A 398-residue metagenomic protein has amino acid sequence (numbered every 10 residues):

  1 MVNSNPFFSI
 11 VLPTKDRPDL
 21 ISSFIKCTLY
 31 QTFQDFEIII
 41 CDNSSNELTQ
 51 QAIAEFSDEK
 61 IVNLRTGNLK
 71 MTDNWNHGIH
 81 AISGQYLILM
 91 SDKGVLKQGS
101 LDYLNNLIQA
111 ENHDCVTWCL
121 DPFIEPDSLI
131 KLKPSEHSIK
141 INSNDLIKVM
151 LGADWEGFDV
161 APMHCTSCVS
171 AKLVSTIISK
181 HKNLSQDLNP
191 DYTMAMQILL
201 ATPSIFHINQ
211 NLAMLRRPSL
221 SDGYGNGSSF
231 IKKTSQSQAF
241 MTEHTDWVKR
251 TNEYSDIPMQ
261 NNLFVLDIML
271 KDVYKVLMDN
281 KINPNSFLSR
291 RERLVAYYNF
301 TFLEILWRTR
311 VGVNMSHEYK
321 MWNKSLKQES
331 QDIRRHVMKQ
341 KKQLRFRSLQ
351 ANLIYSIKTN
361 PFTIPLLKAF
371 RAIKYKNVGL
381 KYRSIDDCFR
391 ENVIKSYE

Functional and structural regions predicted by a protein language model:
M1-T234: Nucleotide-sugar donor-binding/catalytic module of glycosyltransferases that assemble extracellular/cell-envelope
C119, R216-E398: C-terminal subregions of glycosyltransferases and related glycan-biosynthesis enzymes
